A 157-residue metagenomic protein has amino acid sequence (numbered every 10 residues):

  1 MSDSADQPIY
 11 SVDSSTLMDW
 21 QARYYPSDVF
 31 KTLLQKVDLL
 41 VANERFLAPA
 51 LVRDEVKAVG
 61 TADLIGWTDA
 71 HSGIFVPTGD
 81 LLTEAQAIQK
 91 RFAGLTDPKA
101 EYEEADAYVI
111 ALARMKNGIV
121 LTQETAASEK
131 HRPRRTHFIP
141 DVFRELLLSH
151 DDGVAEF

Functional and structural regions predicted by a protein language model:
S2-Q7, F30, A126-F157: Acidic, PIN/NYN-like endoribonuclease modules and their adjacent C-terminal/linker elements
I9-G118, T125-E129, P133, R144: Active-site-proximal, substrate-binding regions of enzyme catalytic domains and RNA-binding/basic surfaces
A48, L121, S149-D152: A local structural micro-motif
